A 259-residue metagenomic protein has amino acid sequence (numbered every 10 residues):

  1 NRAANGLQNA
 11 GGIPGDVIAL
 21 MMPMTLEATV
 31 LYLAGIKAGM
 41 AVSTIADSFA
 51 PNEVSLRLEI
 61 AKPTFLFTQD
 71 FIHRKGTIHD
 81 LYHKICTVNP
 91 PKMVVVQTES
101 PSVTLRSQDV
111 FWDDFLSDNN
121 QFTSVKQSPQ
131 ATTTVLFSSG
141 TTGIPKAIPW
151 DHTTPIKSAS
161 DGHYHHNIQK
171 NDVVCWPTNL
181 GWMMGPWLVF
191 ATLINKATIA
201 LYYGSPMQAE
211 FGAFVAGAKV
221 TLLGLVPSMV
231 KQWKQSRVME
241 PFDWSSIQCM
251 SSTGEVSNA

Functional and structural regions predicted by a protein language model:
R2-N5, A10, K37-D114, V226-P227: Structural core segment of the AMP-binding/adenylate-forming
N5, V17, P23-S43, D47-P51 (+4 more regions): A short helix-loop-beta submotif of the ANL/AMP-binding
G6-G12, A34, Y164-I168: Glycine-rich helix-loop-beta junction characteristic of Rossmann-like nucleotide cofactor-binding loops
I18, G35, T132, S138-T141 (+4 more regions): Conserved S/T- and glycine-rich ATP-binding loop of Class I adenylate-forming
M22-P23, S43-E59, D70-D80, P177-N179 (+2 more regions): ATP-dependent adenylate-forming carboxylate-activation enzymes
P23, F65-K84, S100, G204-M207 (+1 more regions): Adenylate-forming
V94-V95, S100, L105-F137, I144 (+3 more regions): Conserved pre-ATP/AMP-binding loop-to-beta segment of ANL
I156-V173, G181-L222, S236: Conserved AMP-binding/adenylation subdomain of ANL enzymes
